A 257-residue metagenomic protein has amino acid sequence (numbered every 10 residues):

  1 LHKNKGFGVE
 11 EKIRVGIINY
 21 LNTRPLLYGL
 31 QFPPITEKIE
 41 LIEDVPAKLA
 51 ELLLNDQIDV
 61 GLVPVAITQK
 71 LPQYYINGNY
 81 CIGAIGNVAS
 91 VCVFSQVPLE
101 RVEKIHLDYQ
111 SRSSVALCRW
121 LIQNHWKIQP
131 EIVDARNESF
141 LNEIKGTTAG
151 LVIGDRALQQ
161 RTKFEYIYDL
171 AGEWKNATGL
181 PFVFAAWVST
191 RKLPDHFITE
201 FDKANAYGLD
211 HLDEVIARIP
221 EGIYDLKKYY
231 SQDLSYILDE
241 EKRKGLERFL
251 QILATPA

Functional and structural regions predicted by a protein language model:
L1-G8: Short, Lys/Arg-enriched N-terminal segments with co-localized hydrophobic residues within the first ~10-30 amino acids
E10-F32, S90-L141, T147, K244: Bilobed "Venus flytrap"/periplasmic-binding protein-like clamshell domains and structurally analogous long
V15, L53, I122, F201-A204 (+1 more regions): A residue-level signal for conserved active-site and pocket-lining positions in enzyme catalytic cores
V15, Y80-V97, N176-K192: Hydrophobic/proline-rich hinge and linker segments of small-molecule sensing/allosteric domains, predominantly
L21-R101, Y109-Q110: Short, glycine-/small- and polar/acidic-enriched structural segments that line small-molecule recognition paths
Y28-P33, A47-G61, V115-L121, N137-R161: Short helices/loops that flank or line small-molecule/ion binding pockets
D134-I216: Pocket-lining segment of extracytoplasmic ligand-binding domains
A157, V215-A257: An extracytoplasmic/periplasmic, membrane-proximal ligand-sensing/linker region
